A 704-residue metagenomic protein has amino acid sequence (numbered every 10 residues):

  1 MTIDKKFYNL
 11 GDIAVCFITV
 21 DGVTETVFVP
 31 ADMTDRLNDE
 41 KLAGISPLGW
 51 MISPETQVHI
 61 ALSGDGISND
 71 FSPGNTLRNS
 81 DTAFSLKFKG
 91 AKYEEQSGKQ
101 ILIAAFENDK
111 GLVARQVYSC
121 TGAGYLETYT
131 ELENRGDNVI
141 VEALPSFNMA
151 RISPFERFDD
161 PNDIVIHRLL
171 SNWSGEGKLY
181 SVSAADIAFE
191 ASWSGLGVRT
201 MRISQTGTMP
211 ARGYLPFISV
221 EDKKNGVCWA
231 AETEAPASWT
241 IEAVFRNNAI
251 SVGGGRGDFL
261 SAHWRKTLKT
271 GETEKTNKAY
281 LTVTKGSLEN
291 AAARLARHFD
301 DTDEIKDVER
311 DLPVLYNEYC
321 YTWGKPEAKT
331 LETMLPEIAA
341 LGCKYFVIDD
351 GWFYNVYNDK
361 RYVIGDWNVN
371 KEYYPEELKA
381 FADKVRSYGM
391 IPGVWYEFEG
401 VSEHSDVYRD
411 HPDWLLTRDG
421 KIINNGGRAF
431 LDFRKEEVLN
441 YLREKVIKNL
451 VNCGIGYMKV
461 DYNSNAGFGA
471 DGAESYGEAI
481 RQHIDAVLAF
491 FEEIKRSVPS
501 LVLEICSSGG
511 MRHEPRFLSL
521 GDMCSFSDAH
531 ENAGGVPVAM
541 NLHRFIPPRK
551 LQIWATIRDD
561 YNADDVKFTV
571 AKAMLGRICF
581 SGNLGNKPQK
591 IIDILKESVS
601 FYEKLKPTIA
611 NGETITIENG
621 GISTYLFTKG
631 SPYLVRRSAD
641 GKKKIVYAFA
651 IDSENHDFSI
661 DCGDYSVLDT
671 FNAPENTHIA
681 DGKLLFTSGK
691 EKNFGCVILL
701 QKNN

Functional and structural regions predicted by a protein language model:
I3-A243, A673-N676: Polysaccharide-binding surfaces and accessory modules of carbohydrate-active proteins
T130, G271, Y316, F346 (+6 more regions): Conserved, mostly hydrophobic/aromatic
R212-I218, I622-D664, N693-V697: Carbohydrate-binding surface patches
K266-K285, K692-Q701: Short Pro-Gly-centered flexible turn/kink motifs
D307-E444, Y457, G467: Aromatic-lined carbohydrate-binding/catalytic grooves of carbohydrate-active enzymes
Y373-E377, S387, R409-K567, A571 (+2 more regions): Active-site neighborhood of glycoside hydrolase catalytic domains
G576-R577, S581-G621: Aromatic- and carboxylate-lined catalytic core of secreted/periplasmic carbohydrate-active enzymes
T677-N704: C-terminal beta-strand-rich structural cap/linker in extracellular carbohydrate-active enzymes
